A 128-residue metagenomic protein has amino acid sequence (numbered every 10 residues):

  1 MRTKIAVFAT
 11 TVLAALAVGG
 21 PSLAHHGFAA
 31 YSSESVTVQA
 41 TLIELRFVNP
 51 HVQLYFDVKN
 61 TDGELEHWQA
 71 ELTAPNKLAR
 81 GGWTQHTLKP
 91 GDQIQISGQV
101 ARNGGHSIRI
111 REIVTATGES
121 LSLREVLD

Functional and structural regions predicted by a protein language model:
M1-A9: Bacterial N-terminal signal peptides that target proteins for export
S22-V36: Short boundary/loop segments of OB/S1/cold-shock single-stranded nucleic-acid-binding domains
A40-L42: Conserved hydrophobic positions within beta-strands
V48-K59: Short aromatic-glycine-enriched beta-strand elements
L72-R80: Short, structured beta-strand/loop micro-motifs enriched in basic residues and often containing a Trp
A79-I96: Short nucleic-acid-contacting surface segments enriched for D/E, G, S/T with interspersed K/R
A101-R124: OB-fold/S1-family single-stranded nucleic acid-binding modules
